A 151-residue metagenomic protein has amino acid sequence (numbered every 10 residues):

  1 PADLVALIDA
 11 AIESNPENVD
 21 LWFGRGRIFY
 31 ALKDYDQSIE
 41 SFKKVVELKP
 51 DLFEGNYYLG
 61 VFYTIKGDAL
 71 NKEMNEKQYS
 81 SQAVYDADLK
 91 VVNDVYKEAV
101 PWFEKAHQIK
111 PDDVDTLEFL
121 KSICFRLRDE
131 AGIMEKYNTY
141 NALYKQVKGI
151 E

Functional and structural regions predicted by a protein language model:
A11, K44-V45, K105-A106, Y140: Canonical positions in the second alpha-helix
I65-W102: Short coil/linker segments at helix-helix boundaries
